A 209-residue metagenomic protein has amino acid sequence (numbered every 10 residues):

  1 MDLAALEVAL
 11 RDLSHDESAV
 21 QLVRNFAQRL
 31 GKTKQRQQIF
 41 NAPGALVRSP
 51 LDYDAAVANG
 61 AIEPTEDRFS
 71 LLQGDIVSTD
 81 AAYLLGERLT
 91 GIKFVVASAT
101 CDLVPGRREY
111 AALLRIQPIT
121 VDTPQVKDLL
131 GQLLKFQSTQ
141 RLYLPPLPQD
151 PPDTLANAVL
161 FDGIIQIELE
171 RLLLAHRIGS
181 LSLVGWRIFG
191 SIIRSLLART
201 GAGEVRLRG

Functional and structural regions predicted by a protein language model:
M1-R48, A55-S70, L84-L89, T120 (+1 more regions): C-terminal terminal-subdomain/extension
A82-G86, C101-V104: Short acidic, S/G/P-rich loop/turn micro-motifs used as interaction or catalytic elements
T90-C101: Short beta-strand-centered aromatic/proline hotspots
P105-Q125: Short solvent-exposed strand/turn elements
